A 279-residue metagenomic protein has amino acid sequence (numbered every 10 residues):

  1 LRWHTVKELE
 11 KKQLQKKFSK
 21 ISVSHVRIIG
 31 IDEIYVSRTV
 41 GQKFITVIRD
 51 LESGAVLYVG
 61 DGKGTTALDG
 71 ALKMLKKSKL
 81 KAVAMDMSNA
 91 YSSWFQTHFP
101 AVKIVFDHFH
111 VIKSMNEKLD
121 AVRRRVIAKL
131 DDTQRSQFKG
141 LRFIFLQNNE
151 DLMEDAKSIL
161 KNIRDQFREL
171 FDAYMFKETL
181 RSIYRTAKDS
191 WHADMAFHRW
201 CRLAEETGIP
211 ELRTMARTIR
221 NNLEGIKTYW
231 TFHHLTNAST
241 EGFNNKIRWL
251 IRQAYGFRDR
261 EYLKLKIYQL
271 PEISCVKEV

Functional and structural regions predicted by a protein language model:
L1-E8: Short, basic interhelical loop/turn and adjoining N-cap of the next helix at nucleic-acid- or acidic-partner-contacting
E8-W94: RNase H-like nuclease fold core
Q13-K17, V122, L270: The DNA-recognition helices of helix-turn-helix-type DNA-binding domains
D61, K81, M85, V105 (+3 more regions): Hydrophobic alpha-helical scaffolding
D86-N89, Q96-G140, E241: Conserved beta-strand -> loop -> alpha-helix junction used to position metal-binding or nucleic-acid-contacting
Q137-G208: Helix-loop elements that line ligand-binding/catalytic pockets
C201-V279: Basic, amphipathic alpha-helical segments enriched in Lys/Arg and hydrophobic/aromatic residues
